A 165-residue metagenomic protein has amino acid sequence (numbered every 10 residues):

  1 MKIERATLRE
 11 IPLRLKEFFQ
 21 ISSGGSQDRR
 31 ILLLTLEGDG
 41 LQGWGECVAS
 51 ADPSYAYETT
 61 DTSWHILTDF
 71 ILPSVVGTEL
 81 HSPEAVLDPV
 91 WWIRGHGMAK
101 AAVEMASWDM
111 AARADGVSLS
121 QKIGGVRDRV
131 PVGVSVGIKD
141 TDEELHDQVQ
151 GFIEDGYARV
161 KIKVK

Functional and structural regions predicted by a protein language model:
M1-K165: N-terminal capping/lid subdomain adjacent to the active-site entrance of alpha/beta enzymes
